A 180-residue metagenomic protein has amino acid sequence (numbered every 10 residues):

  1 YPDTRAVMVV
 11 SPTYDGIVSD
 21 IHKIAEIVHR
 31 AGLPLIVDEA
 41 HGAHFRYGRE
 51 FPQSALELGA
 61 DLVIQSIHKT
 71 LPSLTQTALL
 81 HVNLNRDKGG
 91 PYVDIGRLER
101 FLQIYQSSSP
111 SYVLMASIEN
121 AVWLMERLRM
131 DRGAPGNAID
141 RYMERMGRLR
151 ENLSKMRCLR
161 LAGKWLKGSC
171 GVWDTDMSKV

Functional and structural regions predicted by a protein language model:
Y1-S169: Conserved PLP-enzyme active-site core in the AAT-like
G171-V180: Conserved PLP-binding active-site segment of the aspartate aminotransferase-like
